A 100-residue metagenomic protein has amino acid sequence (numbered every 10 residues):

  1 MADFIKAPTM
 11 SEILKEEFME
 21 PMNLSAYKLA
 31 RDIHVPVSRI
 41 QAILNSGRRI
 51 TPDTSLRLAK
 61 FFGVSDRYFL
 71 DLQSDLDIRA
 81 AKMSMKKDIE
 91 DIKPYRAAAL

Functional and structural regions predicted by a protein language model:
M1-L24, D71: A short, Lys/Arg-rich alpha-helix, primarily the initiator
E20, R31, A42, K60: Alpha-helical residues within the helix-turn-helix
S25-A30, L58: Short alpha-helical "recognition helix" segments of helix-turn-helix
Y27, S38, R67: Key DNA-contact positions within bacterial/archaeal DNA-binding proteins
H34-I50: Recognition helix of helix-turn-helix/homeodomain-like DNA-binding domains that insert into the DNA major groove
G47-K60: Short, basic-rich loop-to-helix N-cap that marks the start of a DNA-contacting helix
D71-L100: Short, charged recognition helix plus adjacent turn of helix-turn-helix-like nucleic-acid-binding domains
